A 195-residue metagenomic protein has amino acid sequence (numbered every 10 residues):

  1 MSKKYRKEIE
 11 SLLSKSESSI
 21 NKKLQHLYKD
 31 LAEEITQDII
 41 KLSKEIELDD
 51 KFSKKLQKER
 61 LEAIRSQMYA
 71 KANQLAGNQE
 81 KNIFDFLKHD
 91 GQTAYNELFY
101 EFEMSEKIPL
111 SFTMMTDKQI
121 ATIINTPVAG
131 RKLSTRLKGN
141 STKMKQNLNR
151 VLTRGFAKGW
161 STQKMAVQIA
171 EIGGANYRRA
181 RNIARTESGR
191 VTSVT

Functional and structural regions predicted by a protein language model:
M1-A170: N-terminal leader/targeting and assembly helices and adjacent pre-domain segments
G174-T195: Acidic, glycine-rich two-metal-ion catalytic cores of nucleic acid-processing enzymes
